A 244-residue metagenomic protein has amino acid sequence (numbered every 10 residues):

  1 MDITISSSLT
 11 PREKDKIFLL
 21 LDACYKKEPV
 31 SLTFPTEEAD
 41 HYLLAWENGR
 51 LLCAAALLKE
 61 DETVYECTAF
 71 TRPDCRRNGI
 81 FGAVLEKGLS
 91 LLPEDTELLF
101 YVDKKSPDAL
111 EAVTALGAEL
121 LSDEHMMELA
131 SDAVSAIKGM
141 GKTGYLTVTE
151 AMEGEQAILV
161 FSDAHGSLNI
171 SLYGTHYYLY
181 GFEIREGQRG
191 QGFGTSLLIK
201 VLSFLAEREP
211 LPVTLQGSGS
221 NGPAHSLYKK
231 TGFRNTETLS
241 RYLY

Functional and structural regions predicted by a protein language model:
M1-L32, E119-H165: Short amphipathic alpha-helix that is part of the acyltransferase structural core
S8-L9, P29-A83, L92, G166-Y180: Conserved donor-binding loop and adjoining core beta-sheet/short helix segment in diverse acyl/aminoacyl transferases
L51-C53, S122, A164-G166, G194 (+1 more regions): A structural microfeature
T68, R72-R76, D103, R185 (+2 more regions): Residue-level recognition of the GNAT/N-acetyltransferase active site
R77-S90, G181-I184, G190-E207, H225-K230: Conserved acetyl-CoA-binding loop-helix of GNAT-fold acetyltransferases
L99-L110, T214-H225, R241-Y244: Conserved beta-strand-loop-alpha-helix junction that forms the acyl-donor binding cleft
A109-A118, Y228, F233: Conserved active-site tyrosine of GNAT-family acetyltransferases
E155-S162, S167-R185, R189-G190, T195: Acidic/His-leaning functional-site neighborhoods
